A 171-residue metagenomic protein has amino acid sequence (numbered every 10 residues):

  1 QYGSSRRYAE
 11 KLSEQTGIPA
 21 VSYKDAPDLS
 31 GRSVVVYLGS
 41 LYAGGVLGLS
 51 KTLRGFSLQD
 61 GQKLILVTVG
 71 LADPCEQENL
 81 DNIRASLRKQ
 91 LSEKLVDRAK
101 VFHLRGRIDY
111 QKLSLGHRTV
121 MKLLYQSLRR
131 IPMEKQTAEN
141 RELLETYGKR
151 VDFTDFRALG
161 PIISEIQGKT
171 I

Functional and structural regions predicted by a protein language model:
Q1-G61, L66, P161-I171: N-terminal beta1-alpha1-beta2 submodule of the flavodoxin-like/Rossmannoid cofactor-binding fold
G44-I171: FMN-binding flavodoxin-like domain, especially the glycine-rich phosphate-binding loop
